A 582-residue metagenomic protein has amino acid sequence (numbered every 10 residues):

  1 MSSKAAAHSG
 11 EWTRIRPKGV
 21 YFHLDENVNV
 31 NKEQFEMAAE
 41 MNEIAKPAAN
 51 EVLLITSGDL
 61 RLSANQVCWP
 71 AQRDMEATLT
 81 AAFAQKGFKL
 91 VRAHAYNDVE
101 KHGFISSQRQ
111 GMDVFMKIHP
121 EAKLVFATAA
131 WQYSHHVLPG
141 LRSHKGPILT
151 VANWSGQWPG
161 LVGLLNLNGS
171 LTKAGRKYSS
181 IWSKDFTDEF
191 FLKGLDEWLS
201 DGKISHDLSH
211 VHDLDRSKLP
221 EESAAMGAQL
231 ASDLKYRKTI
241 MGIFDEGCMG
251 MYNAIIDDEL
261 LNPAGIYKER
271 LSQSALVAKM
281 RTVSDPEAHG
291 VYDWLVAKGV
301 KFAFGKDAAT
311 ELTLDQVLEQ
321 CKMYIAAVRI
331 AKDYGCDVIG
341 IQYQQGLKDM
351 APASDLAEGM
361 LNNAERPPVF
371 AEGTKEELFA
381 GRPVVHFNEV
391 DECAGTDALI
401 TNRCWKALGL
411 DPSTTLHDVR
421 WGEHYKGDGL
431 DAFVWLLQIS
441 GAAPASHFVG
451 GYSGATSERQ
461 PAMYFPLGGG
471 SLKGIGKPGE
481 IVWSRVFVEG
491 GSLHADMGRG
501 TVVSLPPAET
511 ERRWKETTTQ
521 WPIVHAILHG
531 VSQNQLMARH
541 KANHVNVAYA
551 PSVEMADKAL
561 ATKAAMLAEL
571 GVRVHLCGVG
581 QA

Functional and structural regions predicted by a protein language model:
M1-A582: An N-terminal assembly and electron-transfer interface module characteristic of large anaerobic redox and radical
